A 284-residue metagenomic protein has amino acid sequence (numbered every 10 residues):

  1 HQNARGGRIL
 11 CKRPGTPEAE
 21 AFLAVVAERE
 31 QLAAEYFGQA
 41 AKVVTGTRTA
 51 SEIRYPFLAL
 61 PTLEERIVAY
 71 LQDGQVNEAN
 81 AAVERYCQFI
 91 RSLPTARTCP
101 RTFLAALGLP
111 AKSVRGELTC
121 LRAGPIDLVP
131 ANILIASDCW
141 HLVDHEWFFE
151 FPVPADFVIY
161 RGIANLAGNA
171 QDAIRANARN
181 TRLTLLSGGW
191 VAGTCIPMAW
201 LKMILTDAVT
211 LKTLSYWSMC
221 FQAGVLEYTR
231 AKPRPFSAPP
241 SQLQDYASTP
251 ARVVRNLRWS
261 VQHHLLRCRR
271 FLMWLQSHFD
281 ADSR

Functional and structural regions predicted by a protein language model:
H1-L32: ATP-binding glycine-rich loop module of kinase domains
P17-E18, P61-T62, F148-E150: Short, surface-exposed beta-strand-loop junctions and turns on beta-sheet-rich folds
K42-L109: Conserved structural core of kinase catalytic domains
Y86-E117, A173-L186, G193-L201: Short glycine-rich, low-complexity/disordered patches
L107-R175: Catalytic activation segment of kinase domains across protein kinase-like and atypical kinase folds
E146-R252: C-terminal catalytic region of ATP-dependent kinase domains
R230-R284: Membrane-proximal basic amphipathic "stem/tether" segments
